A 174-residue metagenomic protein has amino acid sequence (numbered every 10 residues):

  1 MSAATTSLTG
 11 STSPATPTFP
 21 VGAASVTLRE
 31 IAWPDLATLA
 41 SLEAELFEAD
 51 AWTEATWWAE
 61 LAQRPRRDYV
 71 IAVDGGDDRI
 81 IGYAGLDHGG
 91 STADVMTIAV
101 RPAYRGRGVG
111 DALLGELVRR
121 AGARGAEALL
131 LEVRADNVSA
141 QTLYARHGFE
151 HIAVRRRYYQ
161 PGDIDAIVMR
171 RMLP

Functional and structural regions predicted by a protein language model:
M1-A23, D163-P174: Terminal substrate-recognition subdomain of acyl/acetyltransferases
T6, V21, V26, E30-L36 (+4 more regions): Acetyl-CoA-dependent GNAT
T38, T142-L143: Well-formed, non-transmembrane alpha-helical positions, independent of function
A62, R66, A140, D163: Short Asp/Glu-rich motifs
R101, R105, R134-D136, P161: Residue-level recognition of the GNAT/N-acetyltransferase active site
L114, N137-A140, R157-G162: Short glycine/proline-centered loop/turn elements that form peptide/ligand docking sites
L130-E132, A145, E150-I167: Conserved catalytic-core motifs of GNAT/GCN5-like acyltransferases
